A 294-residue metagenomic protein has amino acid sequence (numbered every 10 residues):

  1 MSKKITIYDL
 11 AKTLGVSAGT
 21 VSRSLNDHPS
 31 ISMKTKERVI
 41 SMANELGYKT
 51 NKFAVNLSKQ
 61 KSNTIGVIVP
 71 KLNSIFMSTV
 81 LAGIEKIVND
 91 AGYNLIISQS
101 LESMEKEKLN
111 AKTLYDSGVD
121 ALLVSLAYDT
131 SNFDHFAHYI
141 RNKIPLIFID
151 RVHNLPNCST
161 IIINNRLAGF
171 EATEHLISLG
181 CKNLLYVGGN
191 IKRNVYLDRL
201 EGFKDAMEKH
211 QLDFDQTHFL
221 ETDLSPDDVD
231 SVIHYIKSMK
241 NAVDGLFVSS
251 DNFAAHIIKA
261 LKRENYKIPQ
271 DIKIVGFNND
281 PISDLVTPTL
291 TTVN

Functional and structural regions predicted by a protein language model:
M1, E45, K86-A91, K112-G118 (+1 more regions): Bacterial carbohydrate/catabolite-sensing allosteric modules
M1-S62: N-terminal helix-turn-helix DNA-binding module of bacterial transcription factors
T13, A18-R23, L57-N73, H175 (+1 more regions): Short beta-strand segments enriched in small/hydrophobic residues
L46-A121, E201-K204: Amphipathic helical "hinge" segments at domain boundaries
Y48, L101-M104, A127-S131, N252-F253: Short beta->alpha connector loops
S131-Y139: Active-site-adjacent beta->alpha loops and helix N-cap segments on the catalytic face of soluble alpha/beta enzymes
